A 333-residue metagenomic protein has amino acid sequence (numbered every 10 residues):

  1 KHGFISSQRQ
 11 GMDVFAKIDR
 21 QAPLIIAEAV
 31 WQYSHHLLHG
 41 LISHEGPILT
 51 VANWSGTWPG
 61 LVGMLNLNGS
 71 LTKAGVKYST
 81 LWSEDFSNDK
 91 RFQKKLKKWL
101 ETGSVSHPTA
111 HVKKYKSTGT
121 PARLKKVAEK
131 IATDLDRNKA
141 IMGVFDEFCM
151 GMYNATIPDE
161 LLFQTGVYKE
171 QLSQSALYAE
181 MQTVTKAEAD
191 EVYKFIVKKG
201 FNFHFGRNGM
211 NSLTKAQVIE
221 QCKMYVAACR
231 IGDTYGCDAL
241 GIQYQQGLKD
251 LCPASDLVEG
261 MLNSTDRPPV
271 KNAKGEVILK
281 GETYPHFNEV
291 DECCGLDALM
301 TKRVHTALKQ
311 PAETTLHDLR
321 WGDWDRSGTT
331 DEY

Functional and structural regions predicted by a protein language model:
K1-Y333: An N-terminal assembly and electron-transfer interface module characteristic of large anaerobic redox and radical
